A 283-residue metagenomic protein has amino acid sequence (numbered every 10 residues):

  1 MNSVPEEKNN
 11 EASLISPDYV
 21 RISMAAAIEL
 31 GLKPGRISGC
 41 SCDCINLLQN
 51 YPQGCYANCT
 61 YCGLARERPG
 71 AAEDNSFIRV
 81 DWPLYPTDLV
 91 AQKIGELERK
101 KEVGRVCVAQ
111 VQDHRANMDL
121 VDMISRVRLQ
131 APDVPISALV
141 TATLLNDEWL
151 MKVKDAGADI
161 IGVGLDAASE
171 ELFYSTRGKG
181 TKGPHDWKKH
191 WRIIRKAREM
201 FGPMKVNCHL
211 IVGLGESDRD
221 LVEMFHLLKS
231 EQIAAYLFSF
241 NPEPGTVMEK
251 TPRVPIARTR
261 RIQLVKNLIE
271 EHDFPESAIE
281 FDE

Functional and structural regions predicted by a protein language model:
M1-P83, E96: N-terminal [4Fe-4S]-dependent radical SAM core
N2-E7, A12-L14, A257-E283: Surface-exposed amphipathic alpha-helical tracts and adjacent flexible/coil segments at the periphery of soluble enzymes
N46-L48, V106-V111, H209-I211: Short glycine-rich or small-residue beta-strand-to-loop segments that form or flank ligand, phosphate, metal/Fe-S
R66-D119, Q130-W149, A156-W191, A234-Y236: Core AdoMet radical
L97-E98, V127, V153, A197 (+1 more regions): Generic structural signal for hydrophobic
V121-P132, K154, I194-G202: Surface-exposed amphipathic alpha-helices with a cationic face
I160, L165, W187-V247, R260-E276: Conserved C-terminal portion of the radical SAM core fold that forms the substrate/S-adenosylmethionine-binding
E171-S175, P244-E249: A short acidic, helix-capping loop that chelates divalent metal ions and anchors anionic groups
